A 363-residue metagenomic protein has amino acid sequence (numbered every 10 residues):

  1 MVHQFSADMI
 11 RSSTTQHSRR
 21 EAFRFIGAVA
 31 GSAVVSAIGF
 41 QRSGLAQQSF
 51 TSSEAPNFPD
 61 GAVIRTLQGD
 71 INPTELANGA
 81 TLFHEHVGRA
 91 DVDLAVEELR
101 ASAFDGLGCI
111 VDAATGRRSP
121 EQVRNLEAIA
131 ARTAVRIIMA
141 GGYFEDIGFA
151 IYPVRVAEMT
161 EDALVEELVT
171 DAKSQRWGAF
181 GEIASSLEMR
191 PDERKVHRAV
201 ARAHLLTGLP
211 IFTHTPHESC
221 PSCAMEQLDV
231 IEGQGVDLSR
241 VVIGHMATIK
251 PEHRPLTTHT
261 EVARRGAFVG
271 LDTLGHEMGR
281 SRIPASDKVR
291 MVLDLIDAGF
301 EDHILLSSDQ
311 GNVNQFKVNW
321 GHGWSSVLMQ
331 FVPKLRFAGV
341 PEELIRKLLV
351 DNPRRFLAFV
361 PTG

Functional and structural regions predicted by a protein language model:
M1-S18, L45: N-terminal secretory signal peptides
S18-I38: N-terminal export leaders
A37-L67: C-terminal segment of N-terminal export signals and the immediately downstream linker at the start of the mature
D70-F83, G88-A114, S119-R136, T160-R176: Alpha-helical scaffold segments that flank or form the walls of functional sites
D91, V123, F149, P221-L228 (+4 more regions): Histidine/acidic-residue-rich catalytic or RNA/ligand-binding cores of hydrolases and nuclease-related proteins
A128-A131, R136-P210, E261, F268 (+1 more regions): Active-site gating/metal-coordination segments in enzymes
K173-H253: Divalent metal-binding pocket/active-site signature
H214, L271-T273, F300-G321: Short acidic/histidine-rich active-site segments
